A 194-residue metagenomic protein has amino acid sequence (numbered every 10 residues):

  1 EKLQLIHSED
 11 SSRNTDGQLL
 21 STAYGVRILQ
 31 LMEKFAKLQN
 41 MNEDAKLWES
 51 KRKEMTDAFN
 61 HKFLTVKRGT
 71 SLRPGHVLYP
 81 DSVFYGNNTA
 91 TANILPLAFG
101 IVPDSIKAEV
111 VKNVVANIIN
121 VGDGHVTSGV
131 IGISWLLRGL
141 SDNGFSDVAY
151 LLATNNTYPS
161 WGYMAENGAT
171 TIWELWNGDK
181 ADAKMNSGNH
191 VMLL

Functional and structural regions predicted by a protein language model:
E1-L194: Active-site core of glycosidic bond-cleaving carbohydrate-active enzymes
